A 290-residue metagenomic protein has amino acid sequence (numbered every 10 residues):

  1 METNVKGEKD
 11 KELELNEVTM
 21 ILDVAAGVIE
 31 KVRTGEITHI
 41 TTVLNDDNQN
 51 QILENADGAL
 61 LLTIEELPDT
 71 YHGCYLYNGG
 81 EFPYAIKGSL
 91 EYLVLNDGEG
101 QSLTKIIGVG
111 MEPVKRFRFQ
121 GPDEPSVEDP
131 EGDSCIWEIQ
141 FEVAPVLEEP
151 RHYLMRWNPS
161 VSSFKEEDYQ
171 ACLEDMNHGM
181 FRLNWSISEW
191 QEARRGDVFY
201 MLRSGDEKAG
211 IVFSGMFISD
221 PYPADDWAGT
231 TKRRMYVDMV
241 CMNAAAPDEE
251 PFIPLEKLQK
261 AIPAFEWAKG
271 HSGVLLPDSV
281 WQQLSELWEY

Functional and structural regions predicted by a protein language model:
E2-G88, D97, R118-D123, V127-R195 (+2 more regions): Compositionally biased, charged N-terminal/linker segments
F82-V146, V212, M216-V280, E289-Y290: Aromatic- and Lys/Arg-enriched surface recognition patch
G98-G100, R203-K208: Short, charged beta-turn/beta-strand-edge "cap" motif at the junction between a beta-strand and an adjacent loop
P159, R203-G205, S219-P221: Short, flexible loop/turn elements at secondary-structure junctions
S162-F164, K208, P223-D225: Eukaryotic short linear interaction motifs
E189-S204, P223: Polybasic, glycine- and aromatic-enriched phosphate-binding surface used to engage nucleic acids
Q191, A209, G215: His/acidic/aromatic-lined binding-pocket segments of jelly-roll/cupin-type domains and related regulatory beta-sandwich
